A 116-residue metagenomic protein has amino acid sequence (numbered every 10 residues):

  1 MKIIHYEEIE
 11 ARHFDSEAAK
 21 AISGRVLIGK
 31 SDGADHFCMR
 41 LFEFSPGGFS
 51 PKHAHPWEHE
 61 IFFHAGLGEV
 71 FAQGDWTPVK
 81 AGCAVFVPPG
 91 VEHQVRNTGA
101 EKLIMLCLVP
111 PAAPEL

Functional and structural regions predicted by a protein language model:
M1-H36, L116: A short, N-terminal "cap"/entry segment at the start of jelly-roll beta-barrel domains of the cupin/DSBH fold
C38-M39, L106: Anionic, Ser/Thr-rich low-complexity intrinsically disordered regions
R40-H55, P89: Conserved short histidine dyad/triad with adjacent acidic residue
S50-K52, V70-F71, V87, H93-G99: Short beta-strand His + acidic residue motifs that chelate non-heme Fe in jelly-roll/DSBH and cupin folds
W57-H59, F63-G68, Q73: Glycine- and acidic-residue-biased ligand/ion/polar-headgroup-sensing regions
D75-P89: Short acidic-glycine-tyrosine-enriched beta hairpin
P89-E115: Ligand-binding loop in jelly-roll beta-barrel domains
